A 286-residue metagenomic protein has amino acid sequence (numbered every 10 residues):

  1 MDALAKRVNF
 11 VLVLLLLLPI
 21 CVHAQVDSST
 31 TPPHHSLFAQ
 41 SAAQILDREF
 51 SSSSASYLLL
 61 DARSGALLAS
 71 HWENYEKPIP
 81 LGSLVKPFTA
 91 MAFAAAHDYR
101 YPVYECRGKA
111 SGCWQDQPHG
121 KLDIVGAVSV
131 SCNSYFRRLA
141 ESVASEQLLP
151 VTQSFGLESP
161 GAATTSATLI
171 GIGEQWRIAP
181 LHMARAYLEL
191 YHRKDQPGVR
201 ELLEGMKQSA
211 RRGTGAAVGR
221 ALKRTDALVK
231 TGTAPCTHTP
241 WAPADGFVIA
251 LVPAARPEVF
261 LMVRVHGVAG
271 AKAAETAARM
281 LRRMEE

Functional and structural regions predicted by a protein language model:
M1-V11: Bacterial N-terminal signal peptides that target proteins for export
V11-P19: Bacterial N-terminal signal peptides
Q25-R63, L67-W72: Beta-lactamase-like hydrolase cores
S51-A66, A94-R100, A144-G161, E189-H192 (+1 more regions): Glycine-rich, acidic and aromatic/proline-enriched surface loops and short helix-turn segments that act as binding
Y57, G65, P78-Y104, A127 (+3 more regions): Active-site SXXK
L68-L84, E158-E204: Active-site-proximal helix/loop microenvironment of the serine DD-peptidase/beta-lactamase transpeptidase fold
Y99-L149, S154-E158, A167, I172: Conserved catalytic neighborhood of penicillin-recognizing serine enzymes
R137, E141, E146, E174-M284: A penicillin-recognizing enzyme superfamily signal
